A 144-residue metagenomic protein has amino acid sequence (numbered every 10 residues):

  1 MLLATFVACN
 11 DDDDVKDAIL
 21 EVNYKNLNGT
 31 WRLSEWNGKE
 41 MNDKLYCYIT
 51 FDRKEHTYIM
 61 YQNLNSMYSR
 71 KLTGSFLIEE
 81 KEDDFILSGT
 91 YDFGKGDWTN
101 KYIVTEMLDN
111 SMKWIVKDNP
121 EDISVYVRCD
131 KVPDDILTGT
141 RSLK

Functional and structural regions predicted by a protein language model:
T5-A8: C-terminal motif of bacterial Sec signal peptides marking the signal peptidase cleavage site
N10-D13: Bacterial signal peptide processing site
V15-R32: N-terminal helix-cap/turn-to-beta initiation motif at the start of protein domains
L33, H56-Y61, D83-G89, N110-V116: Short hydrophobic/aromatic-rich beta-strand segments that constitute the beta-sheet cores of beta-sandwich/beta-barrel
N42-I86: N-terminal glycine/threonine-rich, aromatic-flanked beta-hairpin/loop signature
Y46-F51, L72-I78, N100-E106, M112 (+1 more regions): Hydrophobic/aromatic beta-strand elements that line small-molecule binding cavities or substrate pockets in beta-rich
K71-I78, V116-K144: Edge beta-strand at a domain terminus
E82-T105: An anionic, turn-rich surface loop/hairpin at beta-sheet edges that serves as a generic interaction/coordination patch
